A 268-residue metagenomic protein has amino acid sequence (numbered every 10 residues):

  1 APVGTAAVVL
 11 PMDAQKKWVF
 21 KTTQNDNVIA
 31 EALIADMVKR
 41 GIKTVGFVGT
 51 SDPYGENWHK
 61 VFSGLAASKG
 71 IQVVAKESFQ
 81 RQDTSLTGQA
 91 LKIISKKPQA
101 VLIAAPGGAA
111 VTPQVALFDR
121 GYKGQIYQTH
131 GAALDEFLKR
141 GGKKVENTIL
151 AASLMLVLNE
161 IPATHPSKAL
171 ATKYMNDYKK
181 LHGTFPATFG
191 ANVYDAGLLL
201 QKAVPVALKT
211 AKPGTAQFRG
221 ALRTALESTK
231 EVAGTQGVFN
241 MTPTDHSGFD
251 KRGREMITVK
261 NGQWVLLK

Functional and structural regions predicted by a protein language model:
A1-E77, Q125-S153: Extracytoplasmic ligand/sensor domains, especially the bilobed periplasmic-binding protein
A1-V3, G46-G49, K97-G107, P113 (+2 more regions): Periplasmic-binding protein-like
I29-A32, F79-K92: Structural motif
E31, V111, T172, A191-K202 (+1 more regions): A structural signal for well-ordered alpha-helical segments within the folded catalytic domains of diverse enzymes
V38-K43, S63-I71, L91-P98, F118-Y122 (+4 more regions): Sec-exported extracytoplasmic/periplasmic mature domains
L117-Y194, V206-L208, Q263-L266: Extracellular/periplasmic periplasmic-binding protein-like sensory domains
D177-G190, Q201-W264: Segments of small-molecule ligand-sensing domains
